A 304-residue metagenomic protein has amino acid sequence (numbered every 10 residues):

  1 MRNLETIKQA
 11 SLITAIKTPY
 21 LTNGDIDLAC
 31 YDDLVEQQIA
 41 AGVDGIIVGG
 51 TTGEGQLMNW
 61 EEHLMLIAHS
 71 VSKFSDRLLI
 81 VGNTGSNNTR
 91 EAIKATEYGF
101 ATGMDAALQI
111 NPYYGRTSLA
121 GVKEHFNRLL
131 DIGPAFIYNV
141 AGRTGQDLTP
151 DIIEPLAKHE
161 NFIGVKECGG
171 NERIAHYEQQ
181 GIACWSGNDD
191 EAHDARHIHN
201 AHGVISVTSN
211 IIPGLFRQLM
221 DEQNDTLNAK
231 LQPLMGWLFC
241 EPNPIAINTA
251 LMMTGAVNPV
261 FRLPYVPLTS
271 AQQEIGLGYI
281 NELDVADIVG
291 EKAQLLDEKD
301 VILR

Functional and structural regions predicted by a protein language model:
R2-G145, I153-P155, G290-A293, D297-E298: Active-site beta->alpha loop and helix N-cap motifs at the rims of alpha/beta catalytic domains
Y31, H63, I67, A92 (+3 more regions): A general structural signal for well-ordered alpha-helical segments in protein cores
V35, T96, I174, H193 (+2 more regions): Short glycine-/small-residue-rich flexible loop motifs, especially phosphate/cofactor-binding loops
N88, N188-D190, T269: Helix N-cap/beta->alpha junction signal
R128-I132, A141-P242: Catalytic alpha/beta core domains of metabolic enzymes, predominantly
A195-R304: Structured C-terminal cap/extension of enzyme domains
